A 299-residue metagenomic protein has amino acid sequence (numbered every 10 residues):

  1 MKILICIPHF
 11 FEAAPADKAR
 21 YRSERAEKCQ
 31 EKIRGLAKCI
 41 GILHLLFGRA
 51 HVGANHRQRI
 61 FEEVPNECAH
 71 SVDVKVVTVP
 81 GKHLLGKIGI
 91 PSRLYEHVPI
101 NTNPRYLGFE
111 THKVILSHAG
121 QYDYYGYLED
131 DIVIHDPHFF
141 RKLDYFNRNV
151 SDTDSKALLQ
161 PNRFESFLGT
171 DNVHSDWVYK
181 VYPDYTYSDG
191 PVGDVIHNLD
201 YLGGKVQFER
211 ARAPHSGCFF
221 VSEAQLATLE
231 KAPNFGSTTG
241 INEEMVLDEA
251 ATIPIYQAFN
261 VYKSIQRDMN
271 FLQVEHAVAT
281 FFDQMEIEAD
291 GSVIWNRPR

Functional and structural regions predicted by a protein language model:
M1-R59: N-proximal low-complexity "stem/linker" segments adjacent to membrane-targeting elements
C6, K75-V76, G126-Y127, A157-N162 (+2 more regions): A structural signal for short, well-ordered beta-strand segments and their strand-loop junctions that often border
R25-I40, I100-T111, H135-F139, E244-D248: Phosphate/oxyanion-binding active-site loops and adjacent basic polyanion-contact surfaces
N55, H70, V77-Y124, L128: Active-site-proximal specificity loops/subdomain of glycosyltransferases
V77-K82, P161-L168, M269: Short beta-alpha junction loops
A119, D136-F235: Conserved catalytic core of nucleotide-sugar-dependent glycosyltransferases
E129-V133: The conserved acidic donor/metal-binding loop of glycosyltransferases
P214-H215, E223-R299: C-terminal catalytic/acceptor-binding lobe
